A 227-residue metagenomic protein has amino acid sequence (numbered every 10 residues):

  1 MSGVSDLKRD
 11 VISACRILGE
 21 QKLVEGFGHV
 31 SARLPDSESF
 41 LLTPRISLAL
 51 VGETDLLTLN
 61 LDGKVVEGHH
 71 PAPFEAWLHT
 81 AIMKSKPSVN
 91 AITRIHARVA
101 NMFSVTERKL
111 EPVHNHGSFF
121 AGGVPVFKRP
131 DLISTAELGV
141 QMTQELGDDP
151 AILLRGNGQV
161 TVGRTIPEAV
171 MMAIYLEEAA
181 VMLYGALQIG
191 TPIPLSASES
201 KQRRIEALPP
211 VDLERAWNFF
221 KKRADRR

Functional and structural regions predicted by a protein language model:
M1-R227: Glycine-rich flexible loops
